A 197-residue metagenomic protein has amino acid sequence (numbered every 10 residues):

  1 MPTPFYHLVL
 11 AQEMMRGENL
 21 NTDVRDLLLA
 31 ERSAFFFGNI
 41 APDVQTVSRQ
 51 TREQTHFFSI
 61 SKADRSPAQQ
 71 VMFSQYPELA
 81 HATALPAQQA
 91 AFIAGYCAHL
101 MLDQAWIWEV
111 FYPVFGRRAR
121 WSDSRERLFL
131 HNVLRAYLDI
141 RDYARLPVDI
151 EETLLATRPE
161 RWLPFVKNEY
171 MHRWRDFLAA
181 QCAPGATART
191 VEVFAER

Functional and structural regions predicted by a protein language model:
M1-R197: N-terminal leader/auxiliary helical segments
